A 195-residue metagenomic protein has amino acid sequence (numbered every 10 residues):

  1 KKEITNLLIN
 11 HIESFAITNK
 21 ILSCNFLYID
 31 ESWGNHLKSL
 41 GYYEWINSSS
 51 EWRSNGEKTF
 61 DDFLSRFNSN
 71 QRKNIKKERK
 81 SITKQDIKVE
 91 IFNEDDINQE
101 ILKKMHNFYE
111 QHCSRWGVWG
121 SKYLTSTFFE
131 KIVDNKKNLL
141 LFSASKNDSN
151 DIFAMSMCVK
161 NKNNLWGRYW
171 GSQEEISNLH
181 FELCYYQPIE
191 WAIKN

Functional and structural regions predicted by a protein language model:
K2-E13, I176-A192: Conserved acetyl-CoA-binding loop-helix of GNAT-fold acetyltransferases
I9-N178: A conserved beta-strand-loop-helix scaffold within acyl/acetyltransferase catalytic domains
